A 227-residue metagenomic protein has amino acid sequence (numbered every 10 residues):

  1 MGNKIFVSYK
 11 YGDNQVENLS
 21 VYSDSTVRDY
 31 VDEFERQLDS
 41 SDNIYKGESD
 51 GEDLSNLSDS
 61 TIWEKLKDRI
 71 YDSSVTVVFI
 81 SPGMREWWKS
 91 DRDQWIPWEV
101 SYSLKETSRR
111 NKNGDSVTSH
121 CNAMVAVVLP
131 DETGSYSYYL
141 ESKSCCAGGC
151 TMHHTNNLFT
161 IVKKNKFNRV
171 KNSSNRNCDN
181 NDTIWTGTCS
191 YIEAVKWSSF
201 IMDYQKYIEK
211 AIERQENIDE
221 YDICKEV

Functional and structural regions predicted by a protein language model:
M1-V75, K196-V227: Conserved N-terminal substructure of TIR/SEFIR domains
K4-F6, Y11, Q15-E17, P130-V227: C-terminal interaction surface of TIR/SEFIR-family domains
N14-S25, E86-I96, S137-K143: Short, flexible/disordered intra-domain loops and linkers
S58-K67, V100-D115: Short secondary-structure capping micro-motifs at structural edges
T76-P82: Short, compact, well-ordered microdomains
P82-G83, T107-R110, D115-S135: Short beta-alpha junction loops
G83-R109: Conserved TIR/SEFIR loop-to-helix hotspot centered on a Trp-containing motif with a nearby acidic residue
